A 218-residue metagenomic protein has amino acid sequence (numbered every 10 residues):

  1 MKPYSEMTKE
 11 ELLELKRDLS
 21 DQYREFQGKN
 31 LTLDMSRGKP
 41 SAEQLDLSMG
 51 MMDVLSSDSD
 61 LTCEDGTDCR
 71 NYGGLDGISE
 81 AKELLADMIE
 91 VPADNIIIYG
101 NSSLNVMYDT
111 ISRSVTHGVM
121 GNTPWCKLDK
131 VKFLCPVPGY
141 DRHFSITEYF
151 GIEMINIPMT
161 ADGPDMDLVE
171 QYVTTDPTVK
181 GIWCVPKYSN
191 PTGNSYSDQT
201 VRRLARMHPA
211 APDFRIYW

Functional and structural regions predicted by a protein language model:
K2-D76, A86-D87: N-terminal "arm"/small-domain region of PLP-dependent enzymes with the aminotransferase-like
T32, R215-Y217: Structural preference for beta-strand elements that scaffold enzyme active sites
R37, P186, W218: A cross-domain feature marking catalytic cores of carbohydrate-active enzymes and several ubiquitous metabolic/repair
T67-R215: Conserved core of the PLP fold type I
